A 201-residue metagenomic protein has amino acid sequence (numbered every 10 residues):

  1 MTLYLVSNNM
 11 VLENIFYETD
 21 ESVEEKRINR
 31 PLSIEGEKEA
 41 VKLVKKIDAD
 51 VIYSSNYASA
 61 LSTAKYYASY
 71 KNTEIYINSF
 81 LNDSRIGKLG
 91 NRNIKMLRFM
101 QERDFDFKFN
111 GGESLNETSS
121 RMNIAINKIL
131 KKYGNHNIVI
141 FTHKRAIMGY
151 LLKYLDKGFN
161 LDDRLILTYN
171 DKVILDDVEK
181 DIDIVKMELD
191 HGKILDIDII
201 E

Functional and structural regions predicted by a protein language model:
T2-K71: Active-site-proximal alpha-helix that buttresses catalytic centers in soluble enzyme cores
T2-V6, H136-A146: Beta-strand elements within well-structured catalytic alpha/beta cores of enzymes that handle phosphate/sulfate esters
N9-L12, A58-A60, N82-D83, K144-I147 (+1 more regions): Short, solvent-exposed loop/turn segments at secondary-structure junctions
D20-E21, T73-I77, D83-K95, H136 (+1 more regions): Acidic, low-complexity terminal tails and accessory targeting/binding regions of phosphate-metabolizing enzymes
K26-R27, P31, S69-I124, I174-E179: Phosphate-handling substructures
K46-D48, I129-H136: Glycine-rich phosphate-binding loop signature in dinucleotide/nucleotide-binding domains
S54-S55, S120, F141-T142: Short beta-strand scaffold positions
A125-K132, I140-K144: His/acidic metal-ligating clusters that form di-metal
